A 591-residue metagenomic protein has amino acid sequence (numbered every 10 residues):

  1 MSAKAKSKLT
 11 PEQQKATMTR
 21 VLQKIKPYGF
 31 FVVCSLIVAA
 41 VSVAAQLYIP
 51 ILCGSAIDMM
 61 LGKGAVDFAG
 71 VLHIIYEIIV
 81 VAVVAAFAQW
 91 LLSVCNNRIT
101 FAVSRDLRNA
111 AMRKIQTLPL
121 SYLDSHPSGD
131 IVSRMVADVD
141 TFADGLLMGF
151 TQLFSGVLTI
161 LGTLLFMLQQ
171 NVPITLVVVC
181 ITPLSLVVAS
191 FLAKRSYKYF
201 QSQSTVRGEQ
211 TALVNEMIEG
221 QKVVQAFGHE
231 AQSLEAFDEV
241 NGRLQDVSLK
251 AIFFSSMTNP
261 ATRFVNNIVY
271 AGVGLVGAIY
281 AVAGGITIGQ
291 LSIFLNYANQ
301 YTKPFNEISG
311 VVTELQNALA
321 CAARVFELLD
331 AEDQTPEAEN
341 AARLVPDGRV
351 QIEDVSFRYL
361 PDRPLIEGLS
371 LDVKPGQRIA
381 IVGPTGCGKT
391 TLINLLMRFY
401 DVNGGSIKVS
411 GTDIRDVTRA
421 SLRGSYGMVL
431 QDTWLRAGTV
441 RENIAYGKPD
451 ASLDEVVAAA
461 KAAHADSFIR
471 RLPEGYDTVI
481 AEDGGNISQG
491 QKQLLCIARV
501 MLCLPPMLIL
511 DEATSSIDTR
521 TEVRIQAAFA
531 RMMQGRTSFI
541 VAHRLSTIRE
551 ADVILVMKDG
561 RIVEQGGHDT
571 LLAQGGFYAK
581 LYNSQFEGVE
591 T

Functional and structural regions predicted by a protein language model:
M1-Q46, L61-I75, L92-N96, T100 (+8 more regions): Membrane-integrated ABC transporters
S2-P11, F101, N109-S133, A137-V139 (+6 more regions): Short intracellular "coupling" helices and adjacent cytoplasmic loop segments at the cytosolic face of multi-pass
T17, I25-Y28, I57, L92 (+4 more regions): Juxtamembrane loop-to-helix connectors within ABC transporter transmembrane domains
P27, L120-S121, A137-L146, F150 (+7 more regions): An intracellular "coupling" helix at the cytosolic face of ABC transporter transmembrane type-1 domains
V32-A88, L168-P173, G284-I288: Transmembrane helix-loop-helix hairpins at lipid-water interfaces of multipass membrane proteins, especially the type-1
Y48-P50, G54, V81-V84, F150-A193 (+1 more regions): A hydrophobic transmembrane-helix motif
H229, F253, Y270, Q300-L328: Cytosolic ends of transmembrane helices, especially the final helix of ABC transmembrane type-1 domains
R343-T591: ABC-type nucleotide-binding domain
